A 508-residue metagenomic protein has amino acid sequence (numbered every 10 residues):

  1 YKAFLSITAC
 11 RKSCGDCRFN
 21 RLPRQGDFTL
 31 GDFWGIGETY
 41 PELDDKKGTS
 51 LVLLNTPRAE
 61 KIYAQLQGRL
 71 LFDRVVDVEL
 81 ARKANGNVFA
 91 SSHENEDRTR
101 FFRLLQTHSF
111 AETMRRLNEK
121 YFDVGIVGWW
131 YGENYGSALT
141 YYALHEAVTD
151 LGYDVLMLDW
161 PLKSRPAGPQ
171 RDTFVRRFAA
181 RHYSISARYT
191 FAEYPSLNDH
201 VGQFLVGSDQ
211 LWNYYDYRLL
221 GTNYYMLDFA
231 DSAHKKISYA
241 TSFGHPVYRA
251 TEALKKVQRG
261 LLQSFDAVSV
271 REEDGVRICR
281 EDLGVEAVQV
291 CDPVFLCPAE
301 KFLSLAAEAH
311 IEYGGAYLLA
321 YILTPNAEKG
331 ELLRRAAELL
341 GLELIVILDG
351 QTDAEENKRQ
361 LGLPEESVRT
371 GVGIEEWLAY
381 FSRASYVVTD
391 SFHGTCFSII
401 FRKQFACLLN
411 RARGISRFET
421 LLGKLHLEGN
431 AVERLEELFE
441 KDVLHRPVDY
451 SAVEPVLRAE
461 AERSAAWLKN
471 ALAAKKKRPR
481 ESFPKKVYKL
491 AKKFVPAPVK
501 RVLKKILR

Functional and structural regions predicted by a protein language model:
Y1-Y121: Long, compositionally biased charged/polar accessory segments in the mid-to-C-terminal portions of proteins
E119-R508: Active-site anion-handling motifs in enzyme catalytic cores
